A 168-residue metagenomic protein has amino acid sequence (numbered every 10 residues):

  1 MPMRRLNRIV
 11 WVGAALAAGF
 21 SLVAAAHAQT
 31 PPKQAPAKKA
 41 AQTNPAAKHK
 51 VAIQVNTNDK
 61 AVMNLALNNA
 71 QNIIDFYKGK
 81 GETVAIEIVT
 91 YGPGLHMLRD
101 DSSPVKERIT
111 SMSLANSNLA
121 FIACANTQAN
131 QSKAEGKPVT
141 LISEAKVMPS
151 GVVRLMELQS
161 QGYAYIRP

Functional and structural regions predicted by a protein language model:
P2-G13: Bacterial N-terminal signal peptides that target proteins for export
V12-S21: Bacterial N-terminal signal peptides
A24-T30: Boundary at the C-terminal end of the N-terminal hydrophobic targeting segment
N44-N58, V89-P93: Acidic/histidine-rich, surface-exposed loop or edge segments in extracytoplasmic proteins
V55-L67: Short, glycine-rich nucleotide/cofactor-binding loops
N64-G79: Histidine-anchored nucleotide/phosphate-binding helix
V84-L98, T127: Acidic helix-start/capping segments at beta-turn-to-alpha-helix junctions
R99-P168: A cross-taxonomic marker for long C-terminal extensions/tails that follow the last structured domain
